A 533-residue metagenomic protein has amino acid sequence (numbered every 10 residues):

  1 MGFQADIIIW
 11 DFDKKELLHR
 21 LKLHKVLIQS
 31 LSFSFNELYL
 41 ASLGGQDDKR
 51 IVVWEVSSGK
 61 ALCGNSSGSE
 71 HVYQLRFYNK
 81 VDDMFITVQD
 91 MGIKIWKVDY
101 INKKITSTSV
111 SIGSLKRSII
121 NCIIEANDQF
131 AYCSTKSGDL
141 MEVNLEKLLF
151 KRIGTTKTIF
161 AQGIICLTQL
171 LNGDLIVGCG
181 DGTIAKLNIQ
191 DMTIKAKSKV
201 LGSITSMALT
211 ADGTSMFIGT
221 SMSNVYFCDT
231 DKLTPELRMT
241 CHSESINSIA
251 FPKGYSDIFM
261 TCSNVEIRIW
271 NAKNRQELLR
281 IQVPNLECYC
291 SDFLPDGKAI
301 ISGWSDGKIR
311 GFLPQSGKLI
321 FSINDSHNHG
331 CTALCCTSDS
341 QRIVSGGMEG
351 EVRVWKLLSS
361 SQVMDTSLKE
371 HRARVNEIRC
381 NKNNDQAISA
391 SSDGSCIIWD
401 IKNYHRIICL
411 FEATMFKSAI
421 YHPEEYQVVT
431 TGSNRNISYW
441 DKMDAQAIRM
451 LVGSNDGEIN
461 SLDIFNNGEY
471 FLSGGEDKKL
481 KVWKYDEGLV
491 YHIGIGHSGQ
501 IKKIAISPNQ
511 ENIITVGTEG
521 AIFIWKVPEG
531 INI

Functional and structural regions predicted by a protein language model:
M1-F3, L43-D47, V88-D90, S134-S137 (+9 more regions): Conserved strand-to-loop turn within each blade of WD40 beta-propeller repeats
I7-W10, I51-E55, K94-V98, M141-N144 (+9 more regions): WD40-repeat beta-propellers
K14-E16, D47, S58-K60, Y100-N102 (+10 more regions): Short coil turn/linker residues within repeat-based beta-strand modules
L17-L23, A61-S67, S107-S114, R152-T158 (+9 more regions): Short C-terminal beta-strands that terminate individual repeats in beta-propeller domains, predominantly WD40 blades
V26-F33, E70-F77, K116-I124, A161-T168 (+8 more regions): Canonical WD40 repeat/beta-propeller blade segments in eukaryotic WD-repeat proteins
L38-S42, A61, D82-I86, D128-Y132 (+21 more regions): Structural hallmark of WD40 beta-propellers
K49-I51, V56-M141, E146: Solenoidal tandem-repeat scaffolds enriched in leucines and small polar residues
K502-N532: Blade-level signature of beta-propeller repeat domains, shared across WD40, Kelch, NHL, RCC1 and BNR/Asp-box propellers
